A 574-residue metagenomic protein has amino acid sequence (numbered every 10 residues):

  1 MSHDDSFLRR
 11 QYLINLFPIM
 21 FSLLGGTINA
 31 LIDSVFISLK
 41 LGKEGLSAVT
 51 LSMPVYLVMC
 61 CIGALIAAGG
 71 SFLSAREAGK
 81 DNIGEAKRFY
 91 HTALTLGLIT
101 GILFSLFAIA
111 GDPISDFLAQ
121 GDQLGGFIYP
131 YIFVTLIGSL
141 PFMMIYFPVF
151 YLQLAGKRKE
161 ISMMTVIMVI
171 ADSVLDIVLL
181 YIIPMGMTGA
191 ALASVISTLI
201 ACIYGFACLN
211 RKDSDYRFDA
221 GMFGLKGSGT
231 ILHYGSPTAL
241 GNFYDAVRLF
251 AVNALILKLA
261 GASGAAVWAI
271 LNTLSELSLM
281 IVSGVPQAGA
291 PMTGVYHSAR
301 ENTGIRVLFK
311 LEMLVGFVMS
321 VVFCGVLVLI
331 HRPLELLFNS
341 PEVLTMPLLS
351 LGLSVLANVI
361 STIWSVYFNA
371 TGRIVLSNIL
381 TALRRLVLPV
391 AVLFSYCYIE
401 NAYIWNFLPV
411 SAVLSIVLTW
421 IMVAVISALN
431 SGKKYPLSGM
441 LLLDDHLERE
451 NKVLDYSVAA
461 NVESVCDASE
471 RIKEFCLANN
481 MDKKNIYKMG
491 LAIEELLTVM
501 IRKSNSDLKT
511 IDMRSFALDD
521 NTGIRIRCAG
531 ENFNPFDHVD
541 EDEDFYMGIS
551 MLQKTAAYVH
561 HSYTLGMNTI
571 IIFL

Functional and structural regions predicted by a protein language model:
M1-L16, S74-G138, I182, M187-G235 (+2 more regions): Short alpha-helical transmembrane segments in multi-pass integral membrane proteins
I14-D33, V134, I145, Q153 (+5 more regions): Transmembrane helical elements of multi-pass membrane transporters/channels
I28-S47, S115-D122, V178-M185, A246-T273 (+3 more regions): Helix-terminus/linker motif at the lipid-water interface of multi-pass membrane proteins
L46-F104, I145-L154, V267-V326, I360-G372 (+1 more regions): Small-residue-rich hydrophobic transmembrane alpha-helices
Y151-I177, T188, L192-V195, V285 (+2 more regions): Alpha-helical transmembrane segments of multi-pass membrane transporters/permeases
I426-G490: Bergerat-fold GHKL ATPase/HATPase_c domain
K483-L508: Conserved ATP-binding N-box helix of the HATPase_c
D520-I549: Glycine-rich/acidic phosphate-handling loop/turn and adjacent ATP-lid/helix of nucleotide-binding kinase/ATPase domains
